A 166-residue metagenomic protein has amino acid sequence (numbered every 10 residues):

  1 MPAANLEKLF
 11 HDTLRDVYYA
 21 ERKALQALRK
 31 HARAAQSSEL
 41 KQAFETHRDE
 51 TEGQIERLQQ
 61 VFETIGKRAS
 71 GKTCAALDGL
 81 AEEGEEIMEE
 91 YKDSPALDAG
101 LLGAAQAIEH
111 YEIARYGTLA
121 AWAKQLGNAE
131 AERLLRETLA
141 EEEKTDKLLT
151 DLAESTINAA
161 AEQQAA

Functional and structural regions predicted by a protein language model:
M1-A166: Amphipathic alpha-helical hairpins
